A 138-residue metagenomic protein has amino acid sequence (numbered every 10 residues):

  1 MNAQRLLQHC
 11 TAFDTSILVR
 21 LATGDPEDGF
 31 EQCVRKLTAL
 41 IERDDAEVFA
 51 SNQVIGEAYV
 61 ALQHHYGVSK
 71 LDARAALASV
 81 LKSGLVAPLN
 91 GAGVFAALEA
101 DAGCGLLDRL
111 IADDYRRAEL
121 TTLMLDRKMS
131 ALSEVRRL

Functional and structural regions predicted by a protein language model:
M1-A50, H65-D72: Short, well-structured N-terminal submotif of metal-dependent ribonuclease cores
M1-Q8, A112-L138: Acidic, PIN/NYN-like endoribonuclease modules and their adjacent C-terminal/linker elements
C10, E47, V86, T121-T122: A residue-level structural signature of the nucleotidyltransferase/glycosyltransferase Rossmann-like core
F13-D14, F49-A50, C104-D108, D126-R127 (+1 more regions): Histidine- and aromatic-rich ligand-binding microenvironments
I17, V54, G93, I111 (+1 more regions): Alpha-helix capping/helix-boundary segments
F49-G56, R74-D101: Acidic catalytic patch
L89-T121: A mid-sequence interfacial segment
